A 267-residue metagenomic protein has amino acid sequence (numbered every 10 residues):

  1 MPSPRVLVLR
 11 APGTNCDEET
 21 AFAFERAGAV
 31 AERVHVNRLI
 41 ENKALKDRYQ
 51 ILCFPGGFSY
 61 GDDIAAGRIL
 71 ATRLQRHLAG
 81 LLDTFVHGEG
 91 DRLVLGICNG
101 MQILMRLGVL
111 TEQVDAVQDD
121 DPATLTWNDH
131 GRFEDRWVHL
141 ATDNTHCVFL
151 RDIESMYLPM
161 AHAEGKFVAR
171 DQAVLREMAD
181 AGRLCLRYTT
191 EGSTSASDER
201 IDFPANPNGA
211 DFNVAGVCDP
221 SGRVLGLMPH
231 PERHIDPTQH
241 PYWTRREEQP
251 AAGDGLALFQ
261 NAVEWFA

Functional and structural regions predicted by a protein language model:
M1-I97, M101-T111, D120-E134, R176 (+3 more regions): N-terminal beta1-alpha1 cap of cysteine-dependent amidohydrolase-like domains
R48-C53, L140, N144, G226-L227: Short, functional N-terminal and low-complexity linear motifs
Q102-R106, E112-Q113, V148, F167-A169: Short, well-ordered, mixed-charge alpha-helical segments that flank or form enzyme active sites
L110-Q113, Q118-I153, M160: Class I S-adenosyl-L-methionine
N144-A267: C-terminal and late-domain segments of enzyme folds
